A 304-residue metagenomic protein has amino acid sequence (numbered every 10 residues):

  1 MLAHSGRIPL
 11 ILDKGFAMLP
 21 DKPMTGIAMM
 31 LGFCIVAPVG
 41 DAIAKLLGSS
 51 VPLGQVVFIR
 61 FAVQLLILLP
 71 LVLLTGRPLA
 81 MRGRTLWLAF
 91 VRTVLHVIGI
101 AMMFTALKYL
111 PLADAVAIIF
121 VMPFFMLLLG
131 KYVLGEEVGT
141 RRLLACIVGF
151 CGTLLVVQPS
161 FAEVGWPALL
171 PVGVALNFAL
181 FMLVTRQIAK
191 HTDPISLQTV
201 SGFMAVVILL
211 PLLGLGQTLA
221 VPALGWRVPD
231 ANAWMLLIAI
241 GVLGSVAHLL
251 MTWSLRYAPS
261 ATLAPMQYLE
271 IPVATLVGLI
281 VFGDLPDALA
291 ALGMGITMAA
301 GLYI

Functional and structural regions predicted by a protein language model:
F16, L65-G83, T153-E163, V206-N232 (+1 more regions): Membrane-interface helix-cap regions at the ends of transmembrane helices in multi-pass membrane proteins
T25-G32, V72, R77-M102, W166-V174 (+1 more regions): Loop-to-transmembrane-helix transition segments
C34, P38, T93, V97-A101 (+7 more regions): Hydrophobic/small/kink-forming positions within alpha-helical transmembrane segments of polytopic membrane proteins
K45, L53, E163-P222, R227-P229: Transmembrane alpha-helical segments that form core, pore/gating elements of small-molecule transporters/exporters
L47, V56, R60, A106 (+8 more regions): Hydrophobic/aromatic residues within transmembrane alpha-helices of multi-pass small-molecule transporters
I59, V116-V121, I188-M204, S245-L279: Helix-helix packing/entry segments at the starts of transmembrane helices
P123-L144, P272-A291: C-terminal transmembrane-helix exit sites in multi-pass transporters
R141-Q158, L289-I304: Hydrophobic transmembrane alpha-helices of multi-pass small-molecule transport proteins
